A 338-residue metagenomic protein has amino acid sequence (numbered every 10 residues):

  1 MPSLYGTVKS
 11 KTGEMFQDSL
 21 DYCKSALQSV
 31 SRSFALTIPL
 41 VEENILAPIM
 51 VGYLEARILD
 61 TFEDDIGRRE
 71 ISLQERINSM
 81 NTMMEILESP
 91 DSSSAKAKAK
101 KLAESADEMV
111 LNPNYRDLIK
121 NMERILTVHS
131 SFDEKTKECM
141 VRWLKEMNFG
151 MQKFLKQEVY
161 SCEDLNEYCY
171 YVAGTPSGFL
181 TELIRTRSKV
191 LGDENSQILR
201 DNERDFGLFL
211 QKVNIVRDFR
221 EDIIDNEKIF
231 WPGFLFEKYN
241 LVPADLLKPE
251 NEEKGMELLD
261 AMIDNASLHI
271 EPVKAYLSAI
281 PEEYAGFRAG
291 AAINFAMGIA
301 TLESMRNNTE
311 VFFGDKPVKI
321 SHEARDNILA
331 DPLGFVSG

Functional and structural regions predicted by a protein language model:
M1-L210, V216, R220-G338: Catalytic cores of Mg2+-dependent Asp-rich isoprenoid enzymes
